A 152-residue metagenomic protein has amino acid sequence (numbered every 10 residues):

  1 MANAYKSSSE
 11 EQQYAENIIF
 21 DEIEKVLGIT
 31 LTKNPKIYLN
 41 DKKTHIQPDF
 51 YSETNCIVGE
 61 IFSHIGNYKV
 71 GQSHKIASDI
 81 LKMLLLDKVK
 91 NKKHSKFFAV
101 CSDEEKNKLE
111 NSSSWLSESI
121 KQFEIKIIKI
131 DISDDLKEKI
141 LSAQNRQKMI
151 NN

Functional and structural regions predicted by a protein language model:
M1-Y38: Acidic-basic catalytic patches of nuclease active cores, encompassing PD-(D/E)XK and other metal-cofactor nuclease
P35-I37, F98-E104, I130-I132: Acidic carboxylate-rich catalytic motifs and surrounding loops in phosphoryl-/glycosyl-chemistry enzymes
Y38-K43, E104-K108: Acidic-and-aromatic substrate-binding clefts and catalytic sites of carbohydrate-active enzymes
Y38-L39, I65, I132-L136: Residue-level detector of flexible, active-site-proximal loop/helix-junction positions within diverse enzyme catalytic
K43-I46, L81: Alpha-helical scaffolding within the catalytic cores of extracellular/periplasmic polymer-degrading hydrolases
P48-E60: Active-site beta-strand-loop-beta-strand hairpin of nuclease catalytic cores that positions key catalytic residues
F62-I120: Catalytic cores of nucleic-acid endonucleases
E110-N152: Non-catalytic C-terminal interaction segments of nucleic acid-processing enzymes
